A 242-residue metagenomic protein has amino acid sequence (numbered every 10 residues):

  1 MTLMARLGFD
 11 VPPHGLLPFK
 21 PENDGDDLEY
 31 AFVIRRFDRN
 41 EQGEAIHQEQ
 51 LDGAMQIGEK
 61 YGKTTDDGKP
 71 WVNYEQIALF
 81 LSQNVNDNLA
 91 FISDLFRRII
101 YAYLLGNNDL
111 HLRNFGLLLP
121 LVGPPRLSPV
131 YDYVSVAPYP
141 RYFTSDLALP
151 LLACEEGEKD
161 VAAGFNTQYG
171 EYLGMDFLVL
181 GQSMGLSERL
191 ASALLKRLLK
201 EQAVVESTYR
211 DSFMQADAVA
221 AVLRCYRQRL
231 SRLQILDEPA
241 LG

Functional and structural regions predicted by a protein language model:
M1-L3, V11-P12, P120, R210 (+1 more regions): Broad phosphate/nucleotide-binding scaffolds in NTP-utilizing and phosphate-metabolizing enzymes
M1-L7, P70-Y142: Conserved kinase catalytic-core segment
M1-T64: Conserved ATP-binding subdomain of kinase catalytic cores across diverse folds
P13, M184-R197: Short, surface-exposed acidic
F19-N23, N114-P120, L198: A glycine-rich phosphate-binding loop feature that marks nucleotide/adenosyl-phosphate handling sites
E41, A45-I77, Q215-A216, A220-G242: Electropositive, surface-exposed helix/loop patches at the edges of structured domains that serve as adaptable
Q50-F80, P120-E188: Catalytic-core segments of enzymes that bind and process phosphorylated/nucleotide-bearing substrates
Q83, D87, P124-L127, S183 (+1 more regions): Regulatory N- and C-terminal appendages and interdomain linkers associated with kinase/kinase-like NTP transferase
